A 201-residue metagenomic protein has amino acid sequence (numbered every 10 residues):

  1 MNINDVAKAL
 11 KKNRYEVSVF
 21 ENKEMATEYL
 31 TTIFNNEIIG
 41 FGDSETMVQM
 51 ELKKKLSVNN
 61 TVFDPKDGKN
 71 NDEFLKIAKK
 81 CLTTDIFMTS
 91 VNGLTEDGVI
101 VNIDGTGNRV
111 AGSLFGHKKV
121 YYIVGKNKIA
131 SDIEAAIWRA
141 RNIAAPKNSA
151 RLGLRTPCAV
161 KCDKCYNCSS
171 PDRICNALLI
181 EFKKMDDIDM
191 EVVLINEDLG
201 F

Functional and structural regions predicted by a protein language model:
N2-M88: N-terminal active-site beta-alpha-beta segment that forms phosphate/nucleotide-binding and substrate-recognition loops
L82-F201: Conserved phosphate- and dinucleotide-binding cores of soluble alpha/beta proteins, encompassing both enzyme active
